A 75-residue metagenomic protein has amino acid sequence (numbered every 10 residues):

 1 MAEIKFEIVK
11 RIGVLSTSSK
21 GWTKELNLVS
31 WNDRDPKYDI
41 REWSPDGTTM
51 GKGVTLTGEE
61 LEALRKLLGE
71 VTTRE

Functional and structural regions predicted by a protein language model:
M1-E75: Positively charged, low-complexity terminal tracts and the immediately adjacent first secondary-structure elements
